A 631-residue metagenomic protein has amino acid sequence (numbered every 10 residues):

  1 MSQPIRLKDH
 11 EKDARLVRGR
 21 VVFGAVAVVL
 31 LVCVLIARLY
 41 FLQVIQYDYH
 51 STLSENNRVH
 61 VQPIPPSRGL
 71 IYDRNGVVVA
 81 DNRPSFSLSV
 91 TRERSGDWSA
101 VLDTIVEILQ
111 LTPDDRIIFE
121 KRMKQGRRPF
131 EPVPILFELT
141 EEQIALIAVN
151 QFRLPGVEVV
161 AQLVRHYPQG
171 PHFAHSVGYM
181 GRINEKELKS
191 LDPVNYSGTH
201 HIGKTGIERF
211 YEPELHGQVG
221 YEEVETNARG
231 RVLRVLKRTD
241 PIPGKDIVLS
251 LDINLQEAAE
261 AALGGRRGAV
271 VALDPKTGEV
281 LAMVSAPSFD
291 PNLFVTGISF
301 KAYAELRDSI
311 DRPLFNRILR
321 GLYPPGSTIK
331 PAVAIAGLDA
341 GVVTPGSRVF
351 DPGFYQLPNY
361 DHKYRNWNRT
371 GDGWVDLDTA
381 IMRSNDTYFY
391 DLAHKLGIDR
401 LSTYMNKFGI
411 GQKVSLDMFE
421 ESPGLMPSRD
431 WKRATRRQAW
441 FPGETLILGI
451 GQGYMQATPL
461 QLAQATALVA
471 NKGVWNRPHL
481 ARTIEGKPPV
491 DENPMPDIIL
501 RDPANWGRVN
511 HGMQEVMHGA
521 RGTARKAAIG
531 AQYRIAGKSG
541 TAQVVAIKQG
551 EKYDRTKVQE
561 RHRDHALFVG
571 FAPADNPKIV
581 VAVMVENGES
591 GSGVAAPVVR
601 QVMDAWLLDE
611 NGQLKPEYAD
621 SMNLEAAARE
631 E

Functional and structural regions predicted by a protein language model:
M1-F300, L322, V342-P345, F350 (+6 more regions): Periplasmic/cell-envelope proteins involved in peptidoglycan metabolism and beta-lactam response
S2-K8, A80, T226-L236, K276-T328 (+3 more regions): Beta-lactam-recognizing serine transpeptidase/beta-lactamase-like catalytic domain environment
